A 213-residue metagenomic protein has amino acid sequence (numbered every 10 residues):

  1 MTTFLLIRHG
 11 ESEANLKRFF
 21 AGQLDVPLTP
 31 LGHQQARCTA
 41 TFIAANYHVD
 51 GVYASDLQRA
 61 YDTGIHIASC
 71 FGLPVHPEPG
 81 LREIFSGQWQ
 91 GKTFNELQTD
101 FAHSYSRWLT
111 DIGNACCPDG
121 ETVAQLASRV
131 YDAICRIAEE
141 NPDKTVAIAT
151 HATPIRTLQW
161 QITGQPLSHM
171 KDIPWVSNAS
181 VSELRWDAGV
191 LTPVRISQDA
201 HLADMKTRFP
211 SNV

Functional and structural regions predicted by a protein language model:
T2, I84-E96, E139, K144-T145 (+1 more regions): Acidic, low-complexity terminal tails and accessory targeting/binding regions of phosphate-metabolizing enzymes
T3-H9, I148: Short, hydrophobic/glycine-enriched beta-strand segments
L5, H76-E78, V194: General small-molecule cofactor/ligand-binding pocket signal
R8-H66, C116-Y131: Loop-to-helix element that buttresses phosphate recognition and phosphoryl-transfer chemistry
S12, P154-I155: Short active-site segment of divalent metal-dependent hydrolases/proteases that encodes the spacing between
C38-Y105: Phosphate-coordination/substrate-recognition cap region in phosphate-metabolizing enzymes
A45-G51, E139-V146: Surface-exposed helix-capping loop/turn segments at secondary-structure junctions
H151: Short basic (Lys/Arg) and small-residue
